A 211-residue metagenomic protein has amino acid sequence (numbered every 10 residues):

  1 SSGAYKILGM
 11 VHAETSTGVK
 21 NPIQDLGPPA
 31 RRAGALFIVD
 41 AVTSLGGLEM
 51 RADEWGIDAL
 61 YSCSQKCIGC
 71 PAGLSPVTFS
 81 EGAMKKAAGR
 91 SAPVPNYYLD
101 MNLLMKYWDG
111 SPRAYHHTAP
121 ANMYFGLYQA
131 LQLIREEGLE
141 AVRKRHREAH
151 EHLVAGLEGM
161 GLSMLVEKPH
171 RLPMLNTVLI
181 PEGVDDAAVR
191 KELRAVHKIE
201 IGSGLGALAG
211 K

Functional and structural regions predicted by a protein language model:
S1-S44, A59, C67: Active-site phosphate-binding strand-loop segment of PLP-dependent enzymes
G9-H12, S62-C63, T78, L179: Short beta-strand segments
F37-I38, M164, I201: Hydrophobic beta-strand scaffold residues
D53-Q65: Conserved active-site segment immediately N-terminal to the catalytic lysine that forms the internal aldimine
Q65-V154, G159: Active-site C-terminal subdomain of aminotransferase-like
S163-V196: Conserved PLP-binding catalytic core of the aspartate aminotransferase-like
T177-E182, K198-K211: Conserved PLP-binding active-site segment of the aspartate aminotransferase-like
